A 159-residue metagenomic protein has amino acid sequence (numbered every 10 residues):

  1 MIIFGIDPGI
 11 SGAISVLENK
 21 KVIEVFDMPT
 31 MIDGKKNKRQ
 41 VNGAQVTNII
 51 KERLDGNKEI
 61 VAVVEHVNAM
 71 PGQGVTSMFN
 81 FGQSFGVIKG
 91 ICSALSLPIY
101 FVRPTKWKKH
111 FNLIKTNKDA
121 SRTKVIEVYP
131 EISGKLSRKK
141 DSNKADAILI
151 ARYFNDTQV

Functional and structural regions predicted by a protein language model:
M1-V159: Phosphate- and other anionic-substrate recognition elements at nucleic-acid/protein interfaces
